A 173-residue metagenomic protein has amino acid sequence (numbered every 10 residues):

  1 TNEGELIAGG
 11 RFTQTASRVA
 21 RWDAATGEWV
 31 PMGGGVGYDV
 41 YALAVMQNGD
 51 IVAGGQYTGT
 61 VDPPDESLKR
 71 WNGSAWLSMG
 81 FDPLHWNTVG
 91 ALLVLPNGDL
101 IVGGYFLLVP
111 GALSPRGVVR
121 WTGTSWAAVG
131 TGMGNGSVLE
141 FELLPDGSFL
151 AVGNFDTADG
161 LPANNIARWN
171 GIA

Functional and structural regions predicted by a protein language model:
T1-A173: Extracytoplasmic surface signature
